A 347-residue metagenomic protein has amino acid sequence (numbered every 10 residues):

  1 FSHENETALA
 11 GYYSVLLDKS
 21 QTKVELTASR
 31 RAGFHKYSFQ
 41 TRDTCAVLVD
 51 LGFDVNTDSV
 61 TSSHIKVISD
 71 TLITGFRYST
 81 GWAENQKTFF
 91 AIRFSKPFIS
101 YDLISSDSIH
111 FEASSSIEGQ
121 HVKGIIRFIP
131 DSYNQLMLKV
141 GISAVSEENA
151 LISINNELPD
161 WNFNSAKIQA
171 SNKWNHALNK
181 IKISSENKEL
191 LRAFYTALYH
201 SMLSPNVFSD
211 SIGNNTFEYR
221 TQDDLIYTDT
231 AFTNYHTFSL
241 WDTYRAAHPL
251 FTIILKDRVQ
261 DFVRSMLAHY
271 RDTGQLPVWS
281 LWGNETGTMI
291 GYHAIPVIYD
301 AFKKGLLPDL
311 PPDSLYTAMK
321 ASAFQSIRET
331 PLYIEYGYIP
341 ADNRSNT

Functional and structural regions predicted by a protein language model:
F1-Y235: Beta-sandwich/jelly-roll carbohydrate-recognition scaffolds of carbohydrate-active enzymes
H236-T347: Aromatic-rich carbohydrate-recognition surfaces in CAZymes
